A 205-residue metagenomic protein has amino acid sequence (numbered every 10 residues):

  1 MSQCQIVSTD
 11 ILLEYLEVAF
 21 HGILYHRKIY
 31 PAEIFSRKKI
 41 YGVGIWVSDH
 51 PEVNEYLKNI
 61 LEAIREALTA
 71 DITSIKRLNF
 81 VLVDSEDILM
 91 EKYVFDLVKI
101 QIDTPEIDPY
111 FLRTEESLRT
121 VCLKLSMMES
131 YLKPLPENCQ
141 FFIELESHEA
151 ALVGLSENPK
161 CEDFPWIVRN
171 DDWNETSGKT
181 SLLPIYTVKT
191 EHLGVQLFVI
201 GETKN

Functional and structural regions predicted by a protein language model:
M1-S48, E52-E55, A63, A67-N205: Long protein-protein interaction modules used by eukaryotic assembly/scaffold proteins
